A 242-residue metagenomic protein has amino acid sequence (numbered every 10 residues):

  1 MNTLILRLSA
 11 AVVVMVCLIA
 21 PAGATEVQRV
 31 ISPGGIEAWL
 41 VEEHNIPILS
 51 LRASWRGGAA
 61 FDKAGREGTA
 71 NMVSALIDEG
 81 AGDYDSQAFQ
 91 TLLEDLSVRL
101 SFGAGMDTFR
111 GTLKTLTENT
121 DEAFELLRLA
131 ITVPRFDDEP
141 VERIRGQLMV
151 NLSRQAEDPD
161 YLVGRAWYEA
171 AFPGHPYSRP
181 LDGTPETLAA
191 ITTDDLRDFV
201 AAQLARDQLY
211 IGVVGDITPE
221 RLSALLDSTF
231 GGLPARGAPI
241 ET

Functional and structural regions predicted by a protein language model:
M1-R7: Positively charged n-region of N-terminal signal peptides that target proteins for export
R7-A20: Bacterial N-terminal signal peptides
A22-A24: Boundary at the C-terminal end of the N-terminal hydrophobic targeting segment
Q28-P33: Short acidic-hydrophobic surface loop/beta-edge motif
W39-V41, N45-A75, S86-T132, R145 (+3 more regions): M16 family metallopeptidases and their MPP-like homologs
G80, Q155-A205, L226-T229: Scaffold signal of the M16-like zinc-metallopeptidase fold and its non-catalytic homologs
S86, Q90-E94, R135-S153, T218 (+1 more regions): Acidic/histidine-enriched alpha-helical segments
P173, Y177, L181, R206 (+1 more regions): An aromatic/glycine/proline-enriched structural segment found at the starts of mature extracellular/organellar domains
